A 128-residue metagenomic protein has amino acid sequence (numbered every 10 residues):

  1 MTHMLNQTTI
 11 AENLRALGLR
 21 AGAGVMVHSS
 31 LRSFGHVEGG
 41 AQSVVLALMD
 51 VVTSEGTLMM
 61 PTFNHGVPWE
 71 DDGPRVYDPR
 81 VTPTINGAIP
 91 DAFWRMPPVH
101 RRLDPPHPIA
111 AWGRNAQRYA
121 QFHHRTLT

Functional and structural regions predicted by a protein language model:
M1-H3, S33-G35, Y119-F122: Short linear motifs at secondary-structure transitions and domain/linker junctions
T2, H36, V81, I85: Catalytic cores of large soluble enzymes that bind and process phosphate-bearing ligands
M4-E12: N-terminal basic/disordered segments at the start of proteins
A11-E12, G18-D72: N-terminal active-site beta-alpha-beta segment that forms phosphate/nucleotide-binding and substrate-recognition loops
A16-L17, V51-M60, T84-P98: Short, surface-exposed, charge-dense and proline/glycine-enriched linear segments
P68-T128: Internal, conserved structured core segments that host functional sites
